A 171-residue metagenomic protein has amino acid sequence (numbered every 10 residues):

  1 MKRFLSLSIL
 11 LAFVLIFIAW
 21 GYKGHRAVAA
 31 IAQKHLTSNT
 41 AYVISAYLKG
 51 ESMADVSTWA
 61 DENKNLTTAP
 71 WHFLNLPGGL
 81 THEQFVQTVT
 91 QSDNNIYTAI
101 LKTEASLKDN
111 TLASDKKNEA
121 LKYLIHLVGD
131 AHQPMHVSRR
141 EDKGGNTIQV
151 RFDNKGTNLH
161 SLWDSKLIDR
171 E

Functional and structural regions predicted by a protein language model:
M1-K23, A27: Bacterial Sec-dependent N-terminal signal peptides
K2, A131-H132: Residue-level micro-sites within transmembrane alpha helices that shape and flank functional polar/acidic positions
A19-L127, P134, R139-E171: N-terminal, motif-rich segments that launch catalysis or mediate targeting to/interaction with membranes, typified by
